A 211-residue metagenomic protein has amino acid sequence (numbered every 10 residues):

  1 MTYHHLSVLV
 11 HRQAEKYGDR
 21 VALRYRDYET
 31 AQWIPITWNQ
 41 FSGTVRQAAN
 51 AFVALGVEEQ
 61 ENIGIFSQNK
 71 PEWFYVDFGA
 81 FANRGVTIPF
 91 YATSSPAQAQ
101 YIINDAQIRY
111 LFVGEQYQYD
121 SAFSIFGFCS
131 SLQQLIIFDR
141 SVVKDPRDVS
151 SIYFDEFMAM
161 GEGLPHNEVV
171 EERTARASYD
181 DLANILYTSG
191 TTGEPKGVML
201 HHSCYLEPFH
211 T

Functional and structural regions predicted by a protein language model:
T2-R24, G43: A short N-terminal helical cap/helix-turn-helix that marks the beginning of AMP-binding/adenylate-forming
G18-V21, I136, I152, E162-Y187 (+1 more regions): Conserved pre-ATP/AMP-binding loop-to-beta segment of ANL
L23-F78, S95-Q100, Y153-M158, E162 (+1 more regions): Conserved AMP-binding/adenylate-forming core of the ANL superfamily
P35-N39, A175-R176, A183-E207: Conserved AMP-binding A3 loop
R46-N50, Q107, Q116, G193 (+1 more regions): Solvent-exposed alpha-helix faces
I63, A80, L111, L182 (+1 more regions): Conserved S/T- and glycine-rich ATP-binding loop of Class I adenylate-forming
S67-N69, E115, D139, D181: Helix N-cap/beta->alpha junction signal
A82-M160: Structural core segment of the AMP-binding/adenylate-forming
